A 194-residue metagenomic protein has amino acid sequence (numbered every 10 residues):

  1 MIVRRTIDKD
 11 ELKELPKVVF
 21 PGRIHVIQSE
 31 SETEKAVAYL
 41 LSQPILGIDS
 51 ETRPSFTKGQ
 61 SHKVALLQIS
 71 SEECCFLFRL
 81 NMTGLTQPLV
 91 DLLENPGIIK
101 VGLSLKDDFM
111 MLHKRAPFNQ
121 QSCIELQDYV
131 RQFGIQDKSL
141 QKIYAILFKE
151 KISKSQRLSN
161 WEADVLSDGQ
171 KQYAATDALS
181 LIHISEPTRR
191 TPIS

Functional and structural regions predicted by a protein language model:
M1-L46, R115, L126, L179: N-terminal accessory regions of nucleic-acid-interacting proteins
R23, N95-K100: Short active-site oxyanion
I45-K58: Short acidic, Gly/Ser-rich segments with clustered Asp/Glu that frequently serve as metal-coordination loops in enzyme
G47, I99-L105: Acidic beta-strand-to-loop metal/phosphate-binding motif
F56-E73: A short alpha/beta connector and helix-capping loop motif
L126-I146: Short alpha-helix plus adjacent loop in nuclease-associated cores
A145-S185: Acidic, Mg2+-coordinating catalytic module of metal-dependent nucleases/exonucleases that use a two-metal-ion mechanism
I182-H183, P187-S194: Single conserved hydrophobic/aromatic residue that forms the stacking wall/gate of nucleotide- or nucleobase-binding
